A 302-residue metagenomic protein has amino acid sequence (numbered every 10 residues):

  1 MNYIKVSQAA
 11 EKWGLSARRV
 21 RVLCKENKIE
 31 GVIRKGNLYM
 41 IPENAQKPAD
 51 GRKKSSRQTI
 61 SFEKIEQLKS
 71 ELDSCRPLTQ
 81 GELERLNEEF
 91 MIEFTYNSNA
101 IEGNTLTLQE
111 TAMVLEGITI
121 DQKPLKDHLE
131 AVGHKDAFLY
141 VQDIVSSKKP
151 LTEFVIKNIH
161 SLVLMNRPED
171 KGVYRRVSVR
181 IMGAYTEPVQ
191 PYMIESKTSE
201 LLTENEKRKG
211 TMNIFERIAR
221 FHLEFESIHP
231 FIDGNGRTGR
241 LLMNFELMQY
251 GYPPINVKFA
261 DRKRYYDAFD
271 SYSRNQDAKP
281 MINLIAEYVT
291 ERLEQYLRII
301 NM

Functional and structural regions predicted by a protein language model:
N2-W13, A17-I29, R34-N37, E43-D233 (+1 more regions): FIC/Doc superfamily catalytic core
